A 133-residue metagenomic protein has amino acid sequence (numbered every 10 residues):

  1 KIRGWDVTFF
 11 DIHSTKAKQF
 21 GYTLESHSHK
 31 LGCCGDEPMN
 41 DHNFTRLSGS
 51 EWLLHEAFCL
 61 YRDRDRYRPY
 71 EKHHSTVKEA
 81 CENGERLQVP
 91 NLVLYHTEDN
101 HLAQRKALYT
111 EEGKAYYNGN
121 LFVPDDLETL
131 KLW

Functional and structural regions predicted by a protein language model:
K1-T45, D126-W133: Core dinuclear metal-dependent hydrolase active-site scaffold
P38-L127: Cap/insert and terminal regions of metallo-dependent hydrolase folds
